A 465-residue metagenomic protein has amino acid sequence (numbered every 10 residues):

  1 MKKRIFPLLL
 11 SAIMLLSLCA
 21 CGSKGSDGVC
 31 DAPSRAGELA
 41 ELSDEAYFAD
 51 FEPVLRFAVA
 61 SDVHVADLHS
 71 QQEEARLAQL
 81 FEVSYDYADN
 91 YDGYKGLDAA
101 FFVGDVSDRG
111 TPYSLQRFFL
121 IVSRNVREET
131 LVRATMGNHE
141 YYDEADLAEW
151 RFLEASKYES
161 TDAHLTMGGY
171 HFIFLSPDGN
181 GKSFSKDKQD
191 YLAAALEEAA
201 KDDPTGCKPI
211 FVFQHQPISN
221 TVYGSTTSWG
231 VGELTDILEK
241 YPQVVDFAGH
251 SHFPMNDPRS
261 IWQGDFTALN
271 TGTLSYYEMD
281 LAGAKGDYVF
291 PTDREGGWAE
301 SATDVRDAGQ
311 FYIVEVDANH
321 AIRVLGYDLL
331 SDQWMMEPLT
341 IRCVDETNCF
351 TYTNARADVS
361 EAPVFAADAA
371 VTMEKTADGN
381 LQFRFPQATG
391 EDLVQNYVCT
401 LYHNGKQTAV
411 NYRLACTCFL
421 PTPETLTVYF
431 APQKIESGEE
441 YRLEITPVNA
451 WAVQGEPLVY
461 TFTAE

Functional and structural regions predicted by a protein language model:
S17-A20: C-terminal motif of bacterial Sec signal peptides marking the signal peptidase cleavage site
D27-Y113: N-terminal active-site segment of His-dependent metallophosphoesterases
D31-E41, F51, G297-A415, V453-L458 (+1 more regions): A short C-terminal boundary segment appended to hydrolase-like catalytic domains
S34-D44, T111-P204, W229-V245, F253-V305 (+1 more regions): Extended active-site neighborhood of metal-dependent phosphoesterases/phosphodiesterases
V54-D67, G169-D178, F211-H215, T267-T273 (+1 more regions): Active-site-proximal beta-strand elements of phosphoester/diester hydrolases
A199-Y223: Short acidic, glycine-rich surface-loop motifs adjacent to enzyme active sites
A299, P421-S437: Signal that preferentially marks extracellular ectodomain short beta-strand elements of beta-sandwich modules
I435-V453: Beta-strand-rich modules
